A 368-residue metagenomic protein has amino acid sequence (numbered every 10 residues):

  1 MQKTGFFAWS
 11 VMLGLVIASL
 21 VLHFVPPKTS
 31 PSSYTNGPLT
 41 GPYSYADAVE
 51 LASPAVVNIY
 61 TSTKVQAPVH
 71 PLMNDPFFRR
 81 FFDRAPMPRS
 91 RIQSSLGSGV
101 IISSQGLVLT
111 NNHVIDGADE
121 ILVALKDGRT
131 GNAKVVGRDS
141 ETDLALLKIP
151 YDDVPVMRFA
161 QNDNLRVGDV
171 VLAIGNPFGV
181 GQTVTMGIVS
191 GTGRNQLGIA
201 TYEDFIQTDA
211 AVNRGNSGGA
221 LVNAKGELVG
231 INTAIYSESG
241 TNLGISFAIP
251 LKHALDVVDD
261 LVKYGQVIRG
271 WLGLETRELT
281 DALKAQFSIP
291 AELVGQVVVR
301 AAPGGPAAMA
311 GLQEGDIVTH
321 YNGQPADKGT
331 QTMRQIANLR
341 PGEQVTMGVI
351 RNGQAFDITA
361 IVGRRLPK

Functional and structural regions predicted by a protein language model:
M1-T29, D47, K134-V135, K148 (+4 more regions): C-terminal recognition in membrane/secretory proteostasis and scaffolding
F6, S94-S98, M157-F159, Q207-V222 (+2 more regions): Gly/Ser-rich catalytic serine loop of serine hydrolases
V25-A46, L51-V108, D116-A118, R129-T130 (+5 more regions): Glycine-biased strand-turn-strand hairpin within the trypsin-fold
P42-V49, S53, N74-R79, Q105 (+9 more regions): Extracytoplasmic/secreted envelope proteins and their assembly/folding machinery, especially bacterial periplasmic
Y45, A67-H70, A118-I121, V154 (+5 more regions): Active-site loop architecture of trypsin-fold serine endopeptidases
I59-S62, S104, N111-N112, V136-R138 (+9 more regions): Residue-level recognition of beta-strand microenvironments
L72-M73, F81-I92, V135-T142, K148-P150 (+4 more regions): Gly/Ser-enriched beta-turn/beta-hairpin loop segments
S94-L96, I101-T183, Q196, D327 (+4 more regions): Conserved active-site neighborhood of the chymotrypsin/trypsin-like protease fold
